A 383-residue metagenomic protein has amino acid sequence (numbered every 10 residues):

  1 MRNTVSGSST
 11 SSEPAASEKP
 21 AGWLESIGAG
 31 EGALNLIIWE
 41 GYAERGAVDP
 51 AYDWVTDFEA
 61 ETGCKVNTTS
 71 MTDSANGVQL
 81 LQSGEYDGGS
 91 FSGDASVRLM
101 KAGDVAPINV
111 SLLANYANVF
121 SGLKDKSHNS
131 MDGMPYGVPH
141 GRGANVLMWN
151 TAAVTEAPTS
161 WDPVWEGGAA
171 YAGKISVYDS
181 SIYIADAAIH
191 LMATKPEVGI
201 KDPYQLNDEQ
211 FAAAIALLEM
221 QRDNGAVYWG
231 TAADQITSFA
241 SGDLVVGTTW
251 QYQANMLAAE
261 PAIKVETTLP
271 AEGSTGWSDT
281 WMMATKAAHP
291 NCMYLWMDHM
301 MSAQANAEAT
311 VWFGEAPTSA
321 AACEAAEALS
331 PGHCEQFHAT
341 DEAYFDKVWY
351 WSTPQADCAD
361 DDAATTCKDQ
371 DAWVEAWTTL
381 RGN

Functional and structural regions predicted by a protein language model:
T4-G7, E13-R98: Early extracytoplasmic/lumenal segment of secretory-pathway proteins
N35-D49, E85, S90-S238: Extracytoplasmic ligand-binding site segments that recognize negatively charged/polar headgroups
D87-F91, Y228, V245-W250, E266: Paired acidic/hydrophobic, glycine-rich loop segments that form the ligand-binding mouth/hinge of periplasmic-binding
A95-M100, T248-K264: A ligand-binding cleft/hinge motif common to bilobed small-molecule-binding domains
A114-V119, A212, A216-Q221, Q251 (+1 more regions): Periplasmic-binding protein-like
V146-A153, I189-M192, W277-H289, E308-W312: A bilobed periplasmic-binding-protein/Venus flytrap-type ligand-binding module shared by bacterial periplasmic
A284-T353: Mature extracytoplasmic/periplasmic domains
D346-N383: Conserved C-terminal helix/tail region of periplasmic/extracytoplasmic solute-binding proteins
